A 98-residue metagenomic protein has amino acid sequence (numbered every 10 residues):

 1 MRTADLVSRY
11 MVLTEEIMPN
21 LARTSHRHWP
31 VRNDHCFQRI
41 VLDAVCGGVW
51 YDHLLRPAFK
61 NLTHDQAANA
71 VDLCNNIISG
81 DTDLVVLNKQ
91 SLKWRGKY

Functional and structural regions predicted by a protein language model:
M1-Y98: Positively charged, phosphate-engaging catalytic surfaces used for nucleic-acid and nucleotide handling
